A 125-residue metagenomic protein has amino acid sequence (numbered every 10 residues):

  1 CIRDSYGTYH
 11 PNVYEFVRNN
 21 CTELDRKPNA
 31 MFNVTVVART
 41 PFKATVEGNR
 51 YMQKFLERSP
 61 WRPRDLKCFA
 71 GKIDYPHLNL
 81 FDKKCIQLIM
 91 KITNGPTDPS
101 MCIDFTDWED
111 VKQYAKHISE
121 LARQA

Functional and structural regions predicted by a protein language model:
C1-I2: Conserved small/polar residues in nucleotide/adenosyl-binding loops
Y6-A125: FMN-binding flavodoxin-like domain, especially the glycine-rich phosphate-binding loop
